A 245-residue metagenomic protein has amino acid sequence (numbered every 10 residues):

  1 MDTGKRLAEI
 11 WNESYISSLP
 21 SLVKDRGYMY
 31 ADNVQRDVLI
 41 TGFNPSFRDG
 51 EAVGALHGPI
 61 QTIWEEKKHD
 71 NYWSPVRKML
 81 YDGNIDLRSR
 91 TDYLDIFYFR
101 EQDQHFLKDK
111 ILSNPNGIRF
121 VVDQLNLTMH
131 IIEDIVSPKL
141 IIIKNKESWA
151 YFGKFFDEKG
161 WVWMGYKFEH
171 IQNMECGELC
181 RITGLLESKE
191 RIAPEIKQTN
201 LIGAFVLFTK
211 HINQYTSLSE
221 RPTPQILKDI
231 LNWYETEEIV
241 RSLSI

Functional and structural regions predicted by a protein language model:
M1-E9, N114-N126, G153-I245: C-terminal capping/extension of enzyme domains
M1-P75, Q124-L127, I131, I182 (+3 more regions): Active-site and ligand/interface coordination hotspots across diverse enzymes and nucleic-acid-associated assemblies
V38-G42, D86-D95, K139-N145: A structural signal for short, well-ordered beta-strand segments and their strand-loop junctions that often border
N44-R48, F97-E101, K146-A150, H211-Y215: Short, solvent-exposed loop/turn segments at secondary-structure junctions
G50-A52, D103-F106, N145, W149-F156 (+1 more regions): A short acidic (Asp/Glu
E51-K67, K108-P115, V162-E169: A solvent-exposed, charged loop/short amphipathic helix patch at secondary-structure junctions
D92, I96-V122: Charged, often glycine-rich, active-site loop that binds/positions anionic groups
N126-S148: Proline-aspartate-enriched helix->loop->beta-strand connector
